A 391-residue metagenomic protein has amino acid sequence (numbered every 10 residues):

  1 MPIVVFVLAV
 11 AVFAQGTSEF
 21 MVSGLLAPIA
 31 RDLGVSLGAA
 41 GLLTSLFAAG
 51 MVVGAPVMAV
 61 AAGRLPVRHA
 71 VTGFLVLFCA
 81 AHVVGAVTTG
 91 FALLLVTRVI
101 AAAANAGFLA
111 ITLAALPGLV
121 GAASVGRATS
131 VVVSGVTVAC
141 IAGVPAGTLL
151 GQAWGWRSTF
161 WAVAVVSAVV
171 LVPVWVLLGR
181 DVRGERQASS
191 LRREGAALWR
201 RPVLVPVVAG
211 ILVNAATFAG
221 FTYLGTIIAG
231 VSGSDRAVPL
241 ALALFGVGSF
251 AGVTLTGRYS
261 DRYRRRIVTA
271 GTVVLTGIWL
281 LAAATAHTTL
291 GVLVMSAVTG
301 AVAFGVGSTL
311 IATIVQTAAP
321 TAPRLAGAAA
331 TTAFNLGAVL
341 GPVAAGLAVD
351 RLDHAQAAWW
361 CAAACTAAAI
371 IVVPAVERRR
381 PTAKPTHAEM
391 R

Functional and structural regions predicted by a protein language model:
G34, P66, V87-L93, A104 (+1 more regions): Helix-breaking motifs and short loop linkers at transmembrane-helix boundaries and internal kinks in secondary membrane
V53-F91: Conserved MFS/SLC helix-loop-helix module at the cytosolic interface between two early adjacent transmembrane helices
G54-V67, G252-R264, V349-D350: Helix-to-loop junctions at the C-terminal end of transmembrane segments in multipass secondary transporters
L77-V84, A92-A101, L290-V298: Paired small-residue
F91-L93, G121-G179: Helix-loop-helix hairpin linking two adjacent transmembrane segments in secondary transporters
T97-T137: Cytoplasmic helix-loop-helix junction between adjacent transmembrane helices in 12-TM secondary transporters
R266-L310: C-terminal transmembrane helical hairpin of 12-TM major facilitator-type secondary transporters
T317-D353, C361: A late C-terminal transmembrane helix in Major Facilitator Superfamily
